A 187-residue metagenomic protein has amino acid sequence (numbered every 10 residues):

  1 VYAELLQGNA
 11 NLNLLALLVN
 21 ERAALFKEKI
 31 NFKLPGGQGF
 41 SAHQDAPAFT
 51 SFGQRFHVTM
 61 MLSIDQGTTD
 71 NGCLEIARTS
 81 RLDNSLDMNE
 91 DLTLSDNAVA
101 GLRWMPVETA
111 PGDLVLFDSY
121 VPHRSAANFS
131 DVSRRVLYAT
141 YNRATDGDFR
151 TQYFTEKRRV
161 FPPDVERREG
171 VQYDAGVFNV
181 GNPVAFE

Functional and structural regions predicted by a protein language model:
V1-A42, A48-S51: Non-heme Fe(II)-dependent double-stranded beta-helix
E21, P47-Q54, S63-C73, R81: Active-site region of the double-stranded beta-helix
E28-I30, M60-L62, L137-Y141: A structural signal for short, well-ordered beta-strand segments
L34, I64-Q66, Y141-R143: Non-catalytic surface loops within mature trypsin-like serine protease
F40-A48, L62, L92-A100: Active-site glycine-rich loop that binds ribose-phosphate moieties when present
D45-H57, L102-R103, T109-A110, V132-S133: A short beta-loop-beta micro-motif enriched in histidine and acidic residues
G67-A126, D146: Double-stranded beta-helix
V121-P122, A126-E187: Non-heme Fe(II)/2-oxoglutarate
